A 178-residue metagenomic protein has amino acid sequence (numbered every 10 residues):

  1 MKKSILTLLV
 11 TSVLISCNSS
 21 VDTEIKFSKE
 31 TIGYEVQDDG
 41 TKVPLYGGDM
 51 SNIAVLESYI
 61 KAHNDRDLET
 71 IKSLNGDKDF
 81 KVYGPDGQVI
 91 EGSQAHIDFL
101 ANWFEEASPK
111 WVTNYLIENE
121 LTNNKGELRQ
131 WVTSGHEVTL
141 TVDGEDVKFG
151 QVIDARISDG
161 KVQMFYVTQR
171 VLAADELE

Functional and structural regions predicted by a protein language model:
M1-S4, N18-S19: Positively charged n-region of N-terminal signal peptides that target proteins for export
V13-S16: C-terminal motif of bacterial Sec signal peptides marking the signal peptidase cleavage site
N18-D65: Short, low-complexity N-terminal intrinsically disordered segments enriched in polar/charged residues
E69-L121, Q130: A solvent-exposed, acidic/Ser-Thr-rich amphipathic alpha-helical stretch
L128-V138: A short hydrophobic beta-strand element
T133, V147-I153: Short, surface-exposed coil-to-beta transition loops
A155-Q163: Short, solvent-exposed coil/turn segments at beta-strand boundaries
M164-E178: Low-complexity, intrinsically disordered terminal/linker segments enriched in charged and Gly/Pro repeats
